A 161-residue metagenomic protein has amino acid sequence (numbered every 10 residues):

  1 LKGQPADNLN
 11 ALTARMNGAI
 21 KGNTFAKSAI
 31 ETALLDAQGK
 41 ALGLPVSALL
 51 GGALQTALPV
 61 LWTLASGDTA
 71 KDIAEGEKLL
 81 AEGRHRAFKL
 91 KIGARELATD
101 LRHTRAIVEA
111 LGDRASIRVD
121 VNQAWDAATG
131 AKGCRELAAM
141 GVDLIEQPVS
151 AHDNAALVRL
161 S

Functional and structural regions predicted by a protein language model:
L1-A41: Metal- or metallocofactor-binding catalytic centers and their adjacent structured scaffolds across diverse enzyme
G51-S161: Metal-dependent enolase-superfamily TIM-barrel catalytic cores that perform enediolate-based chemistry
